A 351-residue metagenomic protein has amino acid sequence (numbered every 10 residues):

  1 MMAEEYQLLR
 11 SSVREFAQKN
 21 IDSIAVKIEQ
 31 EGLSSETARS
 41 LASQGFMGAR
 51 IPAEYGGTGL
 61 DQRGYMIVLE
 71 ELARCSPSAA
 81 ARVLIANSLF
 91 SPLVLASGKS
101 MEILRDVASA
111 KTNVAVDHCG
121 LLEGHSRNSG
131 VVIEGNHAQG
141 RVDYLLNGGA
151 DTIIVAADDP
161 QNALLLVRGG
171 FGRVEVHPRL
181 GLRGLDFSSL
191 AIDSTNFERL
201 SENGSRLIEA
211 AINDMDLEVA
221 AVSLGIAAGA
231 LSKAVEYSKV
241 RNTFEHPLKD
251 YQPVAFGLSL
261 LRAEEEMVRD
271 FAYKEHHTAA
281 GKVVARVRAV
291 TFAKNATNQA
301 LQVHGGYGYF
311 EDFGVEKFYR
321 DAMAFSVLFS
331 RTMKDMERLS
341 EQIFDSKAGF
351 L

Functional and structural regions predicted by a protein language model:
M1-L84, Q342-L351: Amphipathic, small/basic residue-rich leader segments at the start of a protein or domain
M2, V68, L89, H304-L351: Glycine-rich phosphate/cofactor-binding loops in nucleotide/flavin-utilizing enzymes
M2-L9, R173-E266, F325: Glycine-rich beta->alpha junctions and the first turn(s) of the following alpha-helix
I21, A80-S100: N-terminal glycine-rich flavin-associated loop
I21-G32, K239, T243-H246, R262-T291 (+2 more regions): C-terminal helix-coil-helix/basic helical segment that borders enzyme active sites and/or dimer interfaces and provides
A96-A115: FAD-binding glycine-rich core of flavoenzymes that anchor FAD
S109-L122, V155: A short, Trp-centered hydrophobic/proline-enriched beta-strand micro-motif
Q139-V174: A short core secondary-structure module
